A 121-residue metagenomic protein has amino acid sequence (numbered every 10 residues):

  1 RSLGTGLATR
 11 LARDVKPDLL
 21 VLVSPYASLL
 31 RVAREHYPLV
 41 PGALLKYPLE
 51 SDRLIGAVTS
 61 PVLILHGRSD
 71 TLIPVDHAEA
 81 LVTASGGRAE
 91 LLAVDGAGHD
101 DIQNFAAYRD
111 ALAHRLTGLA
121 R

Functional and structural regions predicted by a protein language model:
R1-P38: Primarily recognizes the serine-hydrolase "nucleophile elbow" in alpha/beta-hydrolase and SGNH/GDSL folds
L20, A89-L92: Hydrophobic/aromatic anchor residues within beta-strands of the central parallel beta-sheet of Rossmann-like
V40-L54, S60: Active-site nucleophile elbow and catalytic-triad environment of alpha/beta-hydrolase enzymes
S51, S60, P74-T83: Short alpha-helix in the alpha/beta-hydrolase fold that links the catalytic acid
A57-T59, I64-H66, D70: Short beta-strand/loop motif that positions the catalytic acidic residue of the alpha/beta-hydrolase fold
R68-I73, H99-D101: Acidic catalytic loop of the alpha/beta-hydrolase fold
A97-R109: Catalytic histidine-centered segment of alpha/beta-hydrolase-like enzymes
A111-L119: C-terminal alpha-helix
